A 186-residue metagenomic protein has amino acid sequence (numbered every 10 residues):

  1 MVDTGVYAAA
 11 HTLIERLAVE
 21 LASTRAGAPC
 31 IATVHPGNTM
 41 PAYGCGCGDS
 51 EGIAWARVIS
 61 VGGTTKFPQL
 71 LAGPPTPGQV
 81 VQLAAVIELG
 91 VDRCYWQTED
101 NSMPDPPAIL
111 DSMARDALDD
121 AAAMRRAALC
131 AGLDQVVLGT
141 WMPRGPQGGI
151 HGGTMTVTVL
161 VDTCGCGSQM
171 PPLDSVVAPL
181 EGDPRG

Functional and structural regions predicted by a protein language model:
M1-T76, V177-G186: Small/polar-rich, solvent-exposed N-terminal microdomains that initiate assembly or binding
V2-V6, A10, P106-A117: Residue-level preference for long, well-ordered alpha-helices that form the structural scaffold of enzyme catalytic
T24-H35, A108-G167: Acidic-leaning, charged glycine-interspersed low-complexity segments
L71-V81, G145-G148: Short, solvent-exposed beta-strand/turn "edge" segments of beta-rich domains on protein surfaces
V80-W96, G149-T163: Oligomerization/assembly interface segments of phage tail-like spikes and tubes
W96-S102: Short acidic/His/Gly/Ser-rich catalytic and metal-binding motifs that mark active-site loops of diverse hydrolases
A108-D119, D174-G186: Short, cationic low-complexity segments
G149-H151, S168-S175, L180: Extracellularly exposed regions in secreted/surface proteins, prominently low-complexity, repeat-rich
